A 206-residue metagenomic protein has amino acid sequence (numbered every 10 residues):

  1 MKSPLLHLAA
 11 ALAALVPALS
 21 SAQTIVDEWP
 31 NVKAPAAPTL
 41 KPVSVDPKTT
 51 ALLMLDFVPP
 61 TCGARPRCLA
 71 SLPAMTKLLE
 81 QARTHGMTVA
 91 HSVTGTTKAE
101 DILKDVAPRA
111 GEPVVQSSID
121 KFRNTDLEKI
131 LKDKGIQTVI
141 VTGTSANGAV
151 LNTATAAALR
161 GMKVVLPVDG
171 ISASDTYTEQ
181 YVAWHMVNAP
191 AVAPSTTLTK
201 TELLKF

Functional and structural regions predicted by a protein language model:
M1-A9: Bacterial N-terminal signal peptides that target proteins for export
P17-S21: N-terminal signal peptide c-region/cleavage motif recognized by signal peptidases
Q23-A51, T97-F206: Active-site-adjacent betaalpha module
L53-L55: Short hydrophobic beta-strand that contains or immediately precedes a catalytic carboxylate
F57, H91-T94, V168: A cross-domain feature marking catalytic cores of carbohydrate-active enzymes and several ubiquitous metabolic/repair
V58-G63: Short acidic, Gly/Ser-rich segments with clustered Asp/Glu that frequently serve as metal-coordination loops in enzyme
R65-A82: …and closely analogous acidic/polar surface helices at protein-protein or active-site interfaces in A-domain-like
L79-T97: Von Willebrand factor
